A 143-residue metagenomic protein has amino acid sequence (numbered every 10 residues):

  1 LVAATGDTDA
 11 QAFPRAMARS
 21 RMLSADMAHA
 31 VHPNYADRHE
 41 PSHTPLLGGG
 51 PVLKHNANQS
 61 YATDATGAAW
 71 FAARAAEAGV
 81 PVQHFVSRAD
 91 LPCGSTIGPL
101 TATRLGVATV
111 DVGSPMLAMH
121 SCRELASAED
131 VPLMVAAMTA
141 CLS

Functional and structural regions predicted by a protein language model:
L1-H43: Acidic/histidine-rich catalytic neighborhood of metal-dependent amide-processing enzymes
V2-D9, M17, H32, A75 (+3 more regions): Structural signal for hydrophobic packing residues in well-ordered secondary-structure cores of soluble enzyme domains
Q11, A65, A69, E129-P132: Generic alpha-helical secondary structure signal
H32-Y35, H39-R123: Active-site-adjacent substrate-binding region of metalloamidase/peptidase-like peptide-processing proteins
S114-S143: His/Asp/Glu-rich mid-to-C-terminal helical/loop segments that flank catalytic regions of hydrolases
